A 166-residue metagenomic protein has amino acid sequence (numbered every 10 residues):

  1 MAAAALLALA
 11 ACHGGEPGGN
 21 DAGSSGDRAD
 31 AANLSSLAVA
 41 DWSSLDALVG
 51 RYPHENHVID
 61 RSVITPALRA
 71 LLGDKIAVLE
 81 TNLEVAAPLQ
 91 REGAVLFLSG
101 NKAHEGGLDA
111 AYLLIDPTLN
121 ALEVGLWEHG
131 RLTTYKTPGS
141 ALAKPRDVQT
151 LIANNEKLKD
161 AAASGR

Functional and structural regions predicted by a protein language model:
M1-A10: Sec-dependent bacterial lipoprotein signal peptides
C12-E16: Bacterial signal peptide processing site
G19-D30: Juxtamembrane proline-rich low-complexity "stalk" or linker regions positioned immediately after a signal peptide
N20, N33, N56, N82 (+3 more regions): Detector for Asparagine
A29-N33, V39-S44, L48-H54, V58 (+2 more regions): C-terminal partner/receptor-binding element of secreted or periplasmic proteins
S62-V124: Mature extracytoplasmic domains of secretory-pathway proteins
